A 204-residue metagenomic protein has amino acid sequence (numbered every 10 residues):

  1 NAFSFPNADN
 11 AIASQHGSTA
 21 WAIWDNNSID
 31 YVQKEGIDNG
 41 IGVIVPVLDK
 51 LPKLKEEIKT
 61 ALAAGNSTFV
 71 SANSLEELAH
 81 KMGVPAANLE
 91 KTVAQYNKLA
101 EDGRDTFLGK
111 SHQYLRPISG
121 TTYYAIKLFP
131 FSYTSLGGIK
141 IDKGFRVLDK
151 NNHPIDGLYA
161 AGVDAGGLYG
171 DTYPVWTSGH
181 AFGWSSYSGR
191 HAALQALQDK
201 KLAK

Functional and structural regions predicted by a protein language model:
N1-K81: An anion/pyrophosphate-binding glycine-rich loop and adjacent beta-alpha core in soluble alpha-beta enzymes
A20-W24, K59, L75-A79, E90-A94 (+2 more regions): Predominant activation on well-ordered alpha-helical scaffold segments within soluble catalytic domains
W24, V32-D49, G157, D164 (+3 more regions): Function-dense linear segments that define catalytic or interfacial modules in macromolecule-processing proteins
N88-T172: A glycine-rich dinucleotide-binding beta-alpha-beta segment and adjacent secondary-structure elements that constitute
I126, L168-A203: A conserved FAD-binding loop/helix module that cradles the flavin
